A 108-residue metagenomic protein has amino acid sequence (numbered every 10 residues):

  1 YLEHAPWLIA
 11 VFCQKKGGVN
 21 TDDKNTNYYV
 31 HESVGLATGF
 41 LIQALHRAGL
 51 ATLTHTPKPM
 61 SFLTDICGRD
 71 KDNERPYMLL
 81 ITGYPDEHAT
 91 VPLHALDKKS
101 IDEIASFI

Functional and structural regions predicted by a protein language model:
Y1-V34: Glycine/small-residue-rich phosphate/adenosyl-binding loop
K15-K16, K58-S61, D86: Acidic, glycine-rich active-site loops and adjacent beta-strand->loop/helix elements that engage anionic groups
V19-K24, D65, V91-P92: A short secondary-structure junction signal
N25, Y29, L50-L63: GST superfamily/GST-like fold recognition
T38-I42: Acidic, metal-associated active-site segment
Q43-R47: Short hydrophobic alpha-helices that are characteristic scaffold elements of the AMP-binding
F62-Y77: Short, electropositive alpha-helical surface patch
R75-I108: C-terminal helix-cap and adjacent tail motif
